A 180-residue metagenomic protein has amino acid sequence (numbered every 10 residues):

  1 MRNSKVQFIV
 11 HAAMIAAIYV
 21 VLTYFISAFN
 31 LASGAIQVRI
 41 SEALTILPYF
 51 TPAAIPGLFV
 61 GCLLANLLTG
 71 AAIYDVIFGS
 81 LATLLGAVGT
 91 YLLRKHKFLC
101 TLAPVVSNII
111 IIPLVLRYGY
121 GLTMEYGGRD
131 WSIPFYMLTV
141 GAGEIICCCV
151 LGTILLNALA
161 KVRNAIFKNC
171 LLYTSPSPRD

Functional and structural regions predicted by a protein language model:
M1, K5, F59, D130-P134: Juxtamembrane loop-helix boundary motifs flanking transmembrane segments in multi-pass membrane proteins
M1-Y49, A53-P56: Hydrophobic transmembrane alpha-helices
A12, A16, V20, F59 (+3 more regions): Small-residue faces within membrane-embedded alpha-helices
S27-A35, L63-L85, Y91-L172: Membrane-embedded alpha-helical hairpins and interfacial helices in multi-pass inner-membrane proteins
V38-A43, I109, I145, D180: Hydrophobic alpha-helical segments, especially transmembrane helices and their immediate juxtamembrane helical caps
P48-L58, Y91-C100: Membrane-helix interface "capping/anchor" motifs
Y173-D180: Conserved small/polar residues in nucleotide/adenosyl-binding loops
